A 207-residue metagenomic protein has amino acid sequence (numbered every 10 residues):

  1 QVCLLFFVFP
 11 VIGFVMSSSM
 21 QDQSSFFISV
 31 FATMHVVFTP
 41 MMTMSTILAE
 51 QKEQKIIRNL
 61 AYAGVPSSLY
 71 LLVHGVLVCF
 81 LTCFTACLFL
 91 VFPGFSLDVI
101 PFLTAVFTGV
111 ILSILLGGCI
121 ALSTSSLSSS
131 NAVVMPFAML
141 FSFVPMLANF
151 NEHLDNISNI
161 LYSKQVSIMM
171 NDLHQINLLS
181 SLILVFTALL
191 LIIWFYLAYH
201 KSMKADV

Functional and structural regions predicted by a protein language model:
Q1, F107-F143: A structural motif at transmembrane helix-loop-helix junctions in multipass membrane proteins
Q1-Q21, F27-T43, C83, V133-A148 (+1 more regions): Hydrophobic alpha-helical transmembrane segments of multi-pass membrane transport/permease proteins
S24-F89: Hydrophobic alpha-helical transmembrane segments of multi-pass membrane transport proteins
V37-M42, L72-V73, L97-A105, F150-E152 (+1 more regions): Short alpha-helical transmembrane interface motifs in multi-pass membrane proteins
P40-M44, L88, L115-I120, W194-F195: Hydrophobic/aromatic residues in alpha-helical transmembrane segments
C79-I111, G118, L122: Secretory targeting signals
C119, S123, V185-V207: Junction motif at the cytosolic side of a transmembrane helix
P145-L189, I193-Y196: Terminal transmembrane helical anchor/hairpin motif
